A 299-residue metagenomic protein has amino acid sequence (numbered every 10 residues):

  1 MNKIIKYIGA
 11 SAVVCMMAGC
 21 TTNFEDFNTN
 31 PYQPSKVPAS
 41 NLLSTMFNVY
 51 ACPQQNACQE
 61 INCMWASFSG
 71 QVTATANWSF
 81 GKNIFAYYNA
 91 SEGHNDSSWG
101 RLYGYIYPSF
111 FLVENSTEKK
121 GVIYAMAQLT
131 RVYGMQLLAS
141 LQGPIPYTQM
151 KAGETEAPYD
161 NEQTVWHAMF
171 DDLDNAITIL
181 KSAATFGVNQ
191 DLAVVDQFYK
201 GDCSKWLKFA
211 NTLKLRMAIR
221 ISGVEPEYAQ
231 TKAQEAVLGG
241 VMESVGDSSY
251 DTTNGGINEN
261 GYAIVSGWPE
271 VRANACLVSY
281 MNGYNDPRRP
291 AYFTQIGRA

Functional and structural regions predicted by a protein language model:
M1-A18: Sec-dependent bacterial lipoprotein signal peptides
I4-Y7, F24, Q33, F186 (+2 more regions): Short, well-ordered helical secondary-structure segments
K6, S11, F27-Y32, A176 (+1 more regions): A generic signature of intrinsically disordered, low-complexity regions enriched in glycine/proline and charged/polar
C20-T73, G93, N115: Membrane-proximal, proline-rich intrinsically disordered regions
V37-S40, A74-R298: Structured, solvent-exposed acidic/aromatic patches
